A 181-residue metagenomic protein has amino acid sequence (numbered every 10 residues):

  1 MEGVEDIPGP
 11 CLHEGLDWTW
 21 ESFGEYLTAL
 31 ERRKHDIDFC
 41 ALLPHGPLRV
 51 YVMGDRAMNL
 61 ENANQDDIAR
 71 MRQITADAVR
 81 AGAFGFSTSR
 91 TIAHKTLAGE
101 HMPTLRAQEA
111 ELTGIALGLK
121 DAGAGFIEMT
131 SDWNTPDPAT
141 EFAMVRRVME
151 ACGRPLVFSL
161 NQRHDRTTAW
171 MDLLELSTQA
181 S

Functional and structural regions predicted by a protein language model:
M1-F86: Divalent-metal coordination cores built from histidine and acidic residues
A81, F86-S181: Active-site core of metal-dependent hydrolases
